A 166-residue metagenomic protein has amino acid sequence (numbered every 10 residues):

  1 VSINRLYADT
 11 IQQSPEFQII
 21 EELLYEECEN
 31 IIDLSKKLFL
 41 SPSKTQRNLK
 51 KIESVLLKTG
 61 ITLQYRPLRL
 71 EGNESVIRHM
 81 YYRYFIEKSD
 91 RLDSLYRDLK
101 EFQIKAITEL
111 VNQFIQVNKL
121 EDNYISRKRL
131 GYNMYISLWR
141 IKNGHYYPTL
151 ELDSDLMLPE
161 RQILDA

Functional and structural regions predicted by a protein language model:
V1-A166: A cross-family "folded-core" feature that marks the main globular domain of proteins
